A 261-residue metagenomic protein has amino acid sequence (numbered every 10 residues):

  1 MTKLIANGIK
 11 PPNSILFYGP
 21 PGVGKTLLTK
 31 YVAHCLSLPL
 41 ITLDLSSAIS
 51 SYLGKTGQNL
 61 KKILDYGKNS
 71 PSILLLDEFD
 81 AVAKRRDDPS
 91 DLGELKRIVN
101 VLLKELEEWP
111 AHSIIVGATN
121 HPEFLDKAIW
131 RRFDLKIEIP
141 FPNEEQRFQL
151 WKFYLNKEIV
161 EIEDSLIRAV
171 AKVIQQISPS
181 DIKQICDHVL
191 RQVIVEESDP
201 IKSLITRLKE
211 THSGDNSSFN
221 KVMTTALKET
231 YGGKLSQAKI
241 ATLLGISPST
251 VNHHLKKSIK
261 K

Functional and structural regions predicted by a protein language model:
M1-S165: Walker A/P-loop NTP-binding motif of AAA+ ATPase domains
Q149-K261: C-terminal alpha-helical "lid" subdomain
